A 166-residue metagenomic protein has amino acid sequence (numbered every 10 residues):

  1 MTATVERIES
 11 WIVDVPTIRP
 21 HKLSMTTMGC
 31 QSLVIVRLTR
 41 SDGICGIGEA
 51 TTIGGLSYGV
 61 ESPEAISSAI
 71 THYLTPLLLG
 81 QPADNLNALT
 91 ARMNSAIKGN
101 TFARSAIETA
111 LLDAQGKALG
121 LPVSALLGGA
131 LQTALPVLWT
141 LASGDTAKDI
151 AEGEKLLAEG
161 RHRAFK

Functional and structural regions predicted by a protein language model:
M1-I47, T51-Y58: Structured beta-strand/loop patches that form or line metal/cofactor-binding pockets in enzymes
T2-W11, A91-N94, K117, L121-Q132: N-terminal amphipathic alpha-helix/helix-capping segment at the start of soluble metabolic enzymes
I18, T26-M28, A83, G128-Q132: Short capping/connector residues at structural and topological boundaries
I18-K22, L121-S124, D149: A short, acidic/glycine-rich surface segment
M28, N100-E108, T146-I150: Glycine-rich anion/phosphate-binding loops
T39-A118: Metal- or metallocofactor-binding catalytic centers and their adjacent structured scaffolds across diverse enzyme
A125-K166: Metal-dependent enolase-superfamily TIM-barrel catalytic cores that perform enediolate-based chemistry
